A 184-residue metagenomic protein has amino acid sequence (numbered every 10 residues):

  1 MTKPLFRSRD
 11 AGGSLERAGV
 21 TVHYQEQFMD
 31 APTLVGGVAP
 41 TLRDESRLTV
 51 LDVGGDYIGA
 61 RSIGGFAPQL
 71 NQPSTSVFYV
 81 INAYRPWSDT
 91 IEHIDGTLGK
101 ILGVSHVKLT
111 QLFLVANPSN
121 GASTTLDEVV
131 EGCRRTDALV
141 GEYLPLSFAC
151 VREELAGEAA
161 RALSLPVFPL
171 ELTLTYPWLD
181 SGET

Functional and structural regions predicted by a protein language model:
M1-T33: N-terminal phosphate/diphosphate-binding loop that engages ATP/GTP or pyrophosphate donors across diverse enzyme folds
T21-V22, T49, V77, L146-S147 (+1 more regions): Hydrophobic beta-strand scaffold residues
Y24-M29, R47-S62: Switch II (G3) loop of P-loop NTPases
V38-P40: Cytosolic-facing regulatory segments adjacent to core modules
L42-T49, P73: Glycine-rich phosphate-binding loop signature in dinucleotide/nucleotide-binding domains
Y57-S164: Conserved catalytic-core segment of NTP-binding enzymes
R161-Y176: Active-site regions of enzymes building and remodeling cell-envelope glycoconjugates
D180-T184: A C-terminal functional module that forms or caps the active site or interfaces directly with catalytic machinery
